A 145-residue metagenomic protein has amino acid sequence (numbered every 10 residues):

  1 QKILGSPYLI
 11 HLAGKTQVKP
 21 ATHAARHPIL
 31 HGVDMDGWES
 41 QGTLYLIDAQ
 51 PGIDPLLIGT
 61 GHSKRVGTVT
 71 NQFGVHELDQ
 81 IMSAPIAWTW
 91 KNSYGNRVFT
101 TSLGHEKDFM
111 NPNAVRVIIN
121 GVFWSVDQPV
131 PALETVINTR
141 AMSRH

Functional and structural regions predicted by a protein language model:
Q1, L30, I119-F123: Non-transmembrane alpha-helical segments in soluble domains of secreted/periplasmic/extracellular proteins
S6-Y94: Catalytic beta-strand/loop cores that center a nucleophilic Ser/Cys/Thr and support acyl-enzyme chemistry
H62-R65, V69-H145: Extracellular ligand-binding/catalytic regions of CAZymes and related secreted enzymes and adhesion modules
